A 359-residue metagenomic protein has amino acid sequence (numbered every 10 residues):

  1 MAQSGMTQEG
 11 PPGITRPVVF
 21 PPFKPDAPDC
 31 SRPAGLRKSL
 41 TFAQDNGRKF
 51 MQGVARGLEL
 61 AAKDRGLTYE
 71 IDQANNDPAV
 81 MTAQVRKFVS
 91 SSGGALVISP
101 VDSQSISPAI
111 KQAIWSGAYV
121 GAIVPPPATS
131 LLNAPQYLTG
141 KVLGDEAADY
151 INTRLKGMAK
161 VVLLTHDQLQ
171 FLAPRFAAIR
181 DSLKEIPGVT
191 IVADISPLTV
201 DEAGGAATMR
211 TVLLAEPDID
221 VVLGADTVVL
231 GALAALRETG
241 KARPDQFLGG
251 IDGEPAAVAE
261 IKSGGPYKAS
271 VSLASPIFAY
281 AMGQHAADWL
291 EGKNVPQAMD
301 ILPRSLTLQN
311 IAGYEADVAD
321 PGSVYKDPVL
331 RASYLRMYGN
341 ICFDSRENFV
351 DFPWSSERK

Functional and structural regions predicted by a protein language model:
M1-K359: A residue-level marker of the well-folded mature domains of exported/periplasmic proteins
